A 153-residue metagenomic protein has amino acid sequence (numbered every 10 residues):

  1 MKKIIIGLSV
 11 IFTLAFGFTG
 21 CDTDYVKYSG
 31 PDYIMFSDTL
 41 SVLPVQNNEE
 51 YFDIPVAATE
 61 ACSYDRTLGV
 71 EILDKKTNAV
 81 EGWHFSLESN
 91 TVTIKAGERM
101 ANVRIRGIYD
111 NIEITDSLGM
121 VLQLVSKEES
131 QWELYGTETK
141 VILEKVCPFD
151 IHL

Functional and structural regions predicted by a protein language model:
M1-I4: Positively charged n-region of N-terminal signal peptides that target proteins for export
I6-L14: Hydrophobic helical h-region of N-terminal Sec-dependent signal peptides in bacterial secretory/periplasmic proteins
F16-G20: C-terminal motif of bacterial Sec signal peptides marking the signal peptidase cleavage site
C21-L153: Short boundary segments that mark the start of a structured unit
